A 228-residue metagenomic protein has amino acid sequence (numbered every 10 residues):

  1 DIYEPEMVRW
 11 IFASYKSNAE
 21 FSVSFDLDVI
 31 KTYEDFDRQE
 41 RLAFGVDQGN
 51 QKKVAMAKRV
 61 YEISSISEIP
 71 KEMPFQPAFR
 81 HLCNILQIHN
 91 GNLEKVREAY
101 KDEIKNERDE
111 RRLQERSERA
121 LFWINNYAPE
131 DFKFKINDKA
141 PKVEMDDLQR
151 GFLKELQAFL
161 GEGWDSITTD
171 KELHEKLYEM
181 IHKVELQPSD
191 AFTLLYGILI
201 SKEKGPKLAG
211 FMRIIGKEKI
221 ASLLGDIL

Functional and structural regions predicted by a protein language model:
D1-N125, I200-L228: Catalytic adenosine-cofactor/nucleotide-binding cores of aminoacyl-tRNA synthetases and other
I11-S14, V23-L27, F132-A140, T169-L177 (+2 more regions): Short coil/turn segments at secondary-structure boundaries
R41, K52-I69, I136-N137, E162-W164 (+1 more regions): Short amphipathic alpha-helical segments and their helix-coil junctions
P70, P74-P77, P129, P141 (+1 more regions): Proline-rich intrinsically disordered, low-complexity coils
R97-L160: Small-residue-rich helix-loop
E144-I200: C-terminal accessory/binding modules appended to enzymatic or scaffolding proteins
